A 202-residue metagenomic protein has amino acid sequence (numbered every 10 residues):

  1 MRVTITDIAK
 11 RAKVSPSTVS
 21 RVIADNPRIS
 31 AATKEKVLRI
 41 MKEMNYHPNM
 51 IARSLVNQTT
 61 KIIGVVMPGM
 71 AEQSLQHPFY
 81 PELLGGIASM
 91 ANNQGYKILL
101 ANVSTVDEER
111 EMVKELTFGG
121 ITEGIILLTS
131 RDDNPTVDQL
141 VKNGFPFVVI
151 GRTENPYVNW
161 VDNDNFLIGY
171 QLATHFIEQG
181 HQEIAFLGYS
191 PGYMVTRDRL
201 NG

Functional and structural regions predicted by a protein language model:
M1-K61: N-terminal helix-turn-helix DNA-binding module of bacterial transcription factors
S15, K61, E123, Q182-E183: Short acidic/polar active-site loop segments enriched in Thr and Asp
E43, G86-Q94, V141-V149, T153-G202: Bacterial carbohydrate/catabolite-sensing allosteric modules
Y46-E111, N201: Amphipathic helical "hinge" segments at domain boundaries
T105-D107, L128-D133, E154: Short beta->alpha connector loops
E109-I121: Short, well-structured alpha-helical segments in soluble
T122-L128, A185-L187: Periplasmic-binding protein-like
